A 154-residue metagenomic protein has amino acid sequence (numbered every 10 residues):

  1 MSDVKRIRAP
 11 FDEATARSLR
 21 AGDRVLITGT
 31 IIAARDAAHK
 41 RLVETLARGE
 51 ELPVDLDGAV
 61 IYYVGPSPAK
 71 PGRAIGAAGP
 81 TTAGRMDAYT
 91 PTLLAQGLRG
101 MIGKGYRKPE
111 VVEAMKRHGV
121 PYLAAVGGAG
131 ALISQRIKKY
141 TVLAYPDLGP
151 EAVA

Functional and structural regions predicted by a protein language model:
S2-F11: Short, structured beta-strand/loop micro-motifs enriched in basic residues and often containing a Trp
A33-A154: Feature captures the catalytic cores and cofactor-binding loops of soluble hydro-lyases/lyases that act on carboxylate
